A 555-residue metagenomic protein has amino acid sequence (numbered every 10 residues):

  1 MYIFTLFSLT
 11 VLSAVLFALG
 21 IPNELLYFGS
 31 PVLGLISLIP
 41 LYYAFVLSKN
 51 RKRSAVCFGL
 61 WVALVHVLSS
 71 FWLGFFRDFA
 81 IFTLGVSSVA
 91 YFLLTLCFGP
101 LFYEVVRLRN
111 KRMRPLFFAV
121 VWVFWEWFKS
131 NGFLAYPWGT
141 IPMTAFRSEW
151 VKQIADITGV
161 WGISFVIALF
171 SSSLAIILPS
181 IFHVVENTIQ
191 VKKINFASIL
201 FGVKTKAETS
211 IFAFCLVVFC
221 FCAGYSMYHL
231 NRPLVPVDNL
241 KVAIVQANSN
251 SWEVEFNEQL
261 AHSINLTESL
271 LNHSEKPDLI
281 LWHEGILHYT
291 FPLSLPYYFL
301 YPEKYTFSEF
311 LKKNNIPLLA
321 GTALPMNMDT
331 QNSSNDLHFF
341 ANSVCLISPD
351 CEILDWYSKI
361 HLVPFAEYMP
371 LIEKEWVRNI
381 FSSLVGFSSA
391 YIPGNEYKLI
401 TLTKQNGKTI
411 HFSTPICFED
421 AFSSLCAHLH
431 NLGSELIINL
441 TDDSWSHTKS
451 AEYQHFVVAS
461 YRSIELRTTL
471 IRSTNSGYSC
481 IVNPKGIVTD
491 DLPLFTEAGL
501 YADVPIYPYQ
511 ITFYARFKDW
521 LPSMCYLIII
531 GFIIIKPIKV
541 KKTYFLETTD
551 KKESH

Functional and structural regions predicted by a protein language model:
M1-L230, T448, A459, T474 (+2 more regions): Membrane-embedded alpha-helical bundles of multi-pass enzymes that act on lipidic or dolichyl-linked glycan substrates
Y2, F201, L216-H273, D442 (+4 more regions): Non-cytosolic juxtamembrane linkers/loops that tether extracellular or periplasmic domains to nearby transmembrane
A18-I21, P100, I244, V344-L346 (+4 more regions): Conserved hydrophobic/aromatic beta-strand scaffold that supports enzyme active sites
L26-L41, V65-W72, Q246-A247, K276-L293 (+1 more regions): Short, conserved active-site loops that position catalytic residues or coordinate cofactors/metal ions across diverse
F75-F82, W127-V160, L337-S423, A427 (+1 more regions): Active-site catalytic loop in hydrolytic enzyme cores
L94, A119-V120, L279, L287 (+3 more regions): CN hydrolase (nitrilase-like) catalytic-core segments centered on the catalytic cysteine and neighboring Lys/Glu
Y225-Y368, L399-T409, T414, F418: Soluble catalytic regions of membrane-associated enzymes that act on cell-envelope and secretory-pathway components
T543-H555: Cytoplasmic C-terminal tails of single-pass
